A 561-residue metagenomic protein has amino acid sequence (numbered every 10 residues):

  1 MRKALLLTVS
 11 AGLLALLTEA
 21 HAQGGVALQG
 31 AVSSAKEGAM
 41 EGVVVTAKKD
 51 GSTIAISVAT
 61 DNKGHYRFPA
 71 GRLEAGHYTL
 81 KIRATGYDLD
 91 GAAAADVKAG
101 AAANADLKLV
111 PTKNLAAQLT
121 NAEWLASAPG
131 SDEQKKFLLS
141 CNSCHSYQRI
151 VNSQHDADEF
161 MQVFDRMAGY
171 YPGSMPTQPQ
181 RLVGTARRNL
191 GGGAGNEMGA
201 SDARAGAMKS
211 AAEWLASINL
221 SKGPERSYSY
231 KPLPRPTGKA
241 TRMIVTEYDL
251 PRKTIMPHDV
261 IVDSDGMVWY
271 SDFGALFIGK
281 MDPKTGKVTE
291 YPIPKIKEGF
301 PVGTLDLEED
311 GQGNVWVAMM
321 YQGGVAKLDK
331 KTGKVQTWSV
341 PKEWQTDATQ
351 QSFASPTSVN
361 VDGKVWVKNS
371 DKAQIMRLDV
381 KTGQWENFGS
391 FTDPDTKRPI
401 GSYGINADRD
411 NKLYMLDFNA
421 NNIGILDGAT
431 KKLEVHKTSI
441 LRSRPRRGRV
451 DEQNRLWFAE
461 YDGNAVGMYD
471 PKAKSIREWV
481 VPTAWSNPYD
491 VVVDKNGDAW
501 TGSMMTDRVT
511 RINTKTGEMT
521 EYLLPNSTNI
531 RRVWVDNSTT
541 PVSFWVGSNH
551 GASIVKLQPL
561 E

Functional and structural regions predicted by a protein language model:
G25, A31-M40, L73: Structural motif
M40-E41, R67-H77, T85: Short Pro-Gly-centered beta-turn/loop motif in secreted/extracellular proteins
D50-R67: Short, acidic Ser/Thr/Gly-rich low-complexity loop/linker segments typical of extracellular and cell-surface proteins
G51-T53, A75-A94: A short, solvent-exposed loop/turn motif at the edges and junctions of modular extracellular/periplasmic domains
F137-Q148: The canonical Cys-X-X-Cys-His
K253-D265, K297-Q312, E343-D362, P394-N411 (+3 more regions): Beta-rich, blade/repeat-based domains predominating in secreted/periplasmic proteins but also intracellular
V268-G274, V315-Y321, V365-D371, L413-N419 (+3 more regions): Conserved beta-strand positions in repeat-built beta-propeller and related beta-rich domains
L524-E561: Blade-level signature of beta-propeller repeat domains, shared across WD40, Kelch, NHL, RCC1 and BNR/Asp-box propellers
